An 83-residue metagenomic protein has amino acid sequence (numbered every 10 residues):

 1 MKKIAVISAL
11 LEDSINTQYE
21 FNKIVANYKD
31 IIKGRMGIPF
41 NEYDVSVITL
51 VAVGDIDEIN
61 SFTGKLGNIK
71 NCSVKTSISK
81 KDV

Functional and structural regions predicted by a protein language model:
M1-V83: Long, contiguous binding/interaction regions
